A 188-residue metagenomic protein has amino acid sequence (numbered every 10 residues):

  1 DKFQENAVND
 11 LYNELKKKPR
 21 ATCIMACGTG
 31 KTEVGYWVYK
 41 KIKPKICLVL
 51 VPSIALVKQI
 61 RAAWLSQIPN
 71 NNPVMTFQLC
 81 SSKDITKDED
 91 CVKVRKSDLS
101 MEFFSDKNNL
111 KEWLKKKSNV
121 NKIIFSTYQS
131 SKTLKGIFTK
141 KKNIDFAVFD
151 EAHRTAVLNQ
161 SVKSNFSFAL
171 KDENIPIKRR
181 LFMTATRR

Functional and structural regions predicted by a protein language model:
D1-I24: Conserved pre-motif I regulatory segment
K16-T22, P44-I46, N121-K122: Pre-Walker A (Motif I) flank of P-loop NTPase domains
K17-Y39: Walker A/P-loop
G28, P52, A185-T186: Conserved H-loop
V34-W37, K43-N71, M75-I85, S130: Conserved Walker A/P-loop ATP-binding site and its immediately adjacent core in helicase/helicase-like ATPase domains
Q78-N108, T127-T133, R154-V157: Conserved helicase motor
N109-N143: Conserved helix/coil segment N-terminal to the catalytic DExD/H
S130, F138-F182, T186-R187: SF2 helicase catalytic motif II
